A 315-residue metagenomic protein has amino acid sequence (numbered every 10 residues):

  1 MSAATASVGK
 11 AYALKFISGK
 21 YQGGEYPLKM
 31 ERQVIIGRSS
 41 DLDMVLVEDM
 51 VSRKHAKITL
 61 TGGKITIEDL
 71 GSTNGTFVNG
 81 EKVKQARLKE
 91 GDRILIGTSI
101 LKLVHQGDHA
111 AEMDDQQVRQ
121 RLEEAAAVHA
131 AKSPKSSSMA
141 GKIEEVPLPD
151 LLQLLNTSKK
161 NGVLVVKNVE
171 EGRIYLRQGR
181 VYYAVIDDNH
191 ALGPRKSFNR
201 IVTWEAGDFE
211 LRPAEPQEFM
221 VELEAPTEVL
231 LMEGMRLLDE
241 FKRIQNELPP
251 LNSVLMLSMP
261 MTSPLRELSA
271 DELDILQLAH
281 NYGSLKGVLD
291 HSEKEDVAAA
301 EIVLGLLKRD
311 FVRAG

Functional and structural regions predicted by a protein language model:
M1-N74, V78-G315: Acidic, Ser/Thr/Pro-enriched low-complexity segments and adjacent helix/loop capping patches that create flexible
